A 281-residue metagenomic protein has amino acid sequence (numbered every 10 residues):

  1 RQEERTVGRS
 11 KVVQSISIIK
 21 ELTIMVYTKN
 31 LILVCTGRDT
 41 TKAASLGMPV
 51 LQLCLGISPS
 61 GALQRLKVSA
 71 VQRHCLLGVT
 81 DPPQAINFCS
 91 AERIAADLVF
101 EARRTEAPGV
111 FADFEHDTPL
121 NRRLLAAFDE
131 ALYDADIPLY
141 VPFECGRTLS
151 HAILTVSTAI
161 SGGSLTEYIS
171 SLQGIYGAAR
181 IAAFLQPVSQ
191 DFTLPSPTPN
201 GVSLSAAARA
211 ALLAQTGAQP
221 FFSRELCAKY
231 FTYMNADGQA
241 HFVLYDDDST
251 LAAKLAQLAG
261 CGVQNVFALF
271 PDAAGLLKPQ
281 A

Functional and structural regions predicted by a protein language model:
R1, R9-I24: Short, Lys/Arg-enriched N-terminal segments with co-localized hydrophobic residues within the first ~10-30 amino acids
V26-I160: Chitinase-like catalytic core of GlcNAc-active glycosidases
K67-S69, H74-L76, A85-S90, A182 (+1 more regions): Mobile, glycine- and charge-enriched loop segments and immediately flanking short secondary-structure elements within
D117-Q215: Substrate-binding surface in catalytic domains of secreted glycosidases
Q186-A253: Glycan-binding loop/region signatures in secreted carbohydrate-active enzymes
Q257, C261-Q264: Conserved, well-ordered alpha-helix/loop/beta-strand core segments that scaffold catalytic motifs
Q264-A281: Acidic/aromatic/glycine-rich contiguous surface patches that form carbohydrate-binding/processing clefts and analogous
